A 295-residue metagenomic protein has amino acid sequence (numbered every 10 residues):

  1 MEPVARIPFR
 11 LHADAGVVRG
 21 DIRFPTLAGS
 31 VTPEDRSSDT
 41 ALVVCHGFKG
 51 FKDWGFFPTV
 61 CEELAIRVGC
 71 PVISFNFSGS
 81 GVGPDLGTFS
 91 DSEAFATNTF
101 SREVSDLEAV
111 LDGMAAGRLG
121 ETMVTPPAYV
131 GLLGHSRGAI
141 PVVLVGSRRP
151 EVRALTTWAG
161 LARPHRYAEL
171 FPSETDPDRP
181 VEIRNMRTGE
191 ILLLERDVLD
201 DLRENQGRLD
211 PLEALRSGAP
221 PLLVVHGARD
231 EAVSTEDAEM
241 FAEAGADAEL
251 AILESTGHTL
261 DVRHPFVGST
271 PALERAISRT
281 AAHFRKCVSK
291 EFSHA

Functional and structural regions predicted by a protein language model:
M1-D35: N-terminal cap/lid segment of alpha/beta-hydrolase-fold proteins
T26-F77: Short, surface-exposed "cap/lid" segments of acyl-processing enzymes
F57, P220, S234-E243: Short alpha-helix in the alpha/beta-hydrolase fold that links the catalytic acid
E93-E121: Alpha/beta-hydrolase active-site loop
G120-H135: Alpha/beta-hydrolase fold nucleophile elbow
S147-E195: Hydrolase active-site cap/lid region
S217-G218, V224-H226, D230: Short beta-strand/loop motif that positions the catalytic acidic residue of the alpha/beta-hydrolase fold
T256, L260, H264-A295: Catalytic active-site module of serine/aspartate enzymes centered on a nucleophile-bearing elbow/loop
